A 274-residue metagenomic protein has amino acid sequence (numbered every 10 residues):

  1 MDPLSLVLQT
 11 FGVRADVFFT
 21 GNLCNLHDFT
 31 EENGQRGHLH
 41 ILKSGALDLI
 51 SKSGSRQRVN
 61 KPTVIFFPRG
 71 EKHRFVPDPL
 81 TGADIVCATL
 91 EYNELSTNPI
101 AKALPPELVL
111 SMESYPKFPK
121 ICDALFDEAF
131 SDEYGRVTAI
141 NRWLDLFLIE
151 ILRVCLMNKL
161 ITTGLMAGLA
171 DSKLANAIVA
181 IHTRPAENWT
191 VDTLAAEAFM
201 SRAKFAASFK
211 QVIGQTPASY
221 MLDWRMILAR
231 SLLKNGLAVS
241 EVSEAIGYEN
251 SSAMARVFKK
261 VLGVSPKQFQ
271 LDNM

Functional and structural regions predicted by a protein language model:
M1-V17, D28-T30, P106-L110, S131: A short, N-terminal "cap"/entry segment at the start of jelly-roll beta-barrel domains of the cupin/DSBH fold
A15-P106: N-terminal regulatory/effector-sensing and dimerization cores that precede helix-turn-helix DNA-binding domains
K43, P119-F130, I178, H182-P185 (+1 more regions): Regular secondary-structure segments
I100-D123: Aromatic/histidine-rich interaction motifs
L108-P116, A129-L144, L148-E187, V191-A198 (+2 more regions): Short, Lys/Arg-enriched, Trp-marked, Pro/Gly-tolerant hinge/linker segments that flank
V179, T183, N188-T193, M200 (+3 more regions): Terminal helix-turn-helix DNA-binding modules in bacterial transcription factors
K259: DNA-recognition helix of helix-turn-helix
